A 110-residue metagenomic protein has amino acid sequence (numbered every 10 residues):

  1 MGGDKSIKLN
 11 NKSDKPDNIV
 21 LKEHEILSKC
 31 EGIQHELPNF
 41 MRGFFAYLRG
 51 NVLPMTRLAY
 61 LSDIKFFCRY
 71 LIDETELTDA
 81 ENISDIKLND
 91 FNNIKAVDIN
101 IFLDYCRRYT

Functional and structural regions predicted by a protein language model:
M1-V52, L58: N-terminal DNA-binding module of tyrosine recombinases/phage integrases
M41-M55, I64-T110: N-terminal core-binding DNA-recognition domain of tyrosine recombinases/integrases
